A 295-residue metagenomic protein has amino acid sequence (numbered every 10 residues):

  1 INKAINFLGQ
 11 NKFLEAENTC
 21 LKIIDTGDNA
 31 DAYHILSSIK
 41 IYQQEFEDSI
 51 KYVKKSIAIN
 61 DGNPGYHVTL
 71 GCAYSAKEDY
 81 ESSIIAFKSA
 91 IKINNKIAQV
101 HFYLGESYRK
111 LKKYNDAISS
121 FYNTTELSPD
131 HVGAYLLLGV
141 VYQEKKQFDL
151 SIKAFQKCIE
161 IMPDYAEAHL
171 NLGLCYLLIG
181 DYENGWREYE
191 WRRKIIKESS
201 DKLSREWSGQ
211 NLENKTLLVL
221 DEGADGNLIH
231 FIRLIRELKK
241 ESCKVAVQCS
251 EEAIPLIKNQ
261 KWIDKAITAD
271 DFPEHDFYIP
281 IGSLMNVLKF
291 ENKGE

Functional and structural regions predicted by a protein language model:
I1-E295: Alpha-helical solenoid repeat scaffolds of the TPR/TPR-like class and their adjacent stem/linker regions that mediate
